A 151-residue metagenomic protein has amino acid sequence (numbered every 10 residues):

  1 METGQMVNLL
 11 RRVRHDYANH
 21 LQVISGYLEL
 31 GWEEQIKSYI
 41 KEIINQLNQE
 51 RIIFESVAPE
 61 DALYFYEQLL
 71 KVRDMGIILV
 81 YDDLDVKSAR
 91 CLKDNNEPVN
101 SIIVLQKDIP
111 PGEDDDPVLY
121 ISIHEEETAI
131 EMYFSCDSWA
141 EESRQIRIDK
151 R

Functional and structural regions predicted by a protein language model:
M1-M6: Conserved signal-transmission helix
R11: Active-site alpha-helix of zinc metalloproteases
R14-G31, A89-I123: Conserved ATP-binding N-box helix of the HATPase_c
L21-A62, L84-C91: Histidine phosphotransfer helical core of two-component systems
K41, Y81-V86, N96, P110-S143: Conserved beta-strand-loop-beta-strand hairpin that lines the nucleotide-binding pocket of ATP/GTP-utilizing enzymes
S56-R73, E131-F134, W139-R144: Short beta-to-alpha transition helix within the HATPase_c
Q68, D74-L92: Internal catalytic or translocation cores that form aromatic/hydrophobic pockets or channels for amphipathic metabolites
Q145-R151: ATP phosphate-binding glycine-rich loop and adjacent ATP-lid/helix-beta elements within ATP-binding kinase/ATPase
